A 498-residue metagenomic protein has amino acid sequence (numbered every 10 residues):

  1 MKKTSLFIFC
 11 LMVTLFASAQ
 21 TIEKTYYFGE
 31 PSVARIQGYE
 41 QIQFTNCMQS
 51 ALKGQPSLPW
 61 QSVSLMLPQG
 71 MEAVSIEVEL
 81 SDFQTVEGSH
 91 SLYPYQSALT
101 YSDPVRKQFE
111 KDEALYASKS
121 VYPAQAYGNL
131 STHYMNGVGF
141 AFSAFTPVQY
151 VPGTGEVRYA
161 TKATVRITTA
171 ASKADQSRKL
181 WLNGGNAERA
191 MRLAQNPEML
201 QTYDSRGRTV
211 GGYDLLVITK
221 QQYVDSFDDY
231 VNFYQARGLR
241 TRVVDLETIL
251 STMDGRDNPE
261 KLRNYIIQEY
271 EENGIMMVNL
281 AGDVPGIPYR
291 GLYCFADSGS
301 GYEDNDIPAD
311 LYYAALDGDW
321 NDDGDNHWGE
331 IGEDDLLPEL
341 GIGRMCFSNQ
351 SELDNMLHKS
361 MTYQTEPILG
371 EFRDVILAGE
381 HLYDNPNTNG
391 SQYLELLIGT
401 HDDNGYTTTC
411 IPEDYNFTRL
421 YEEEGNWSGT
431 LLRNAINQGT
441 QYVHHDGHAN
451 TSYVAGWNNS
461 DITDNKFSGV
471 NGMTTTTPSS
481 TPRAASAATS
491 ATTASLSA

Functional and structural regions predicted by a protein language model:
M1-T4: Positively charged n-region of N-terminal signal peptides that target proteins for export
C10-S18: Hydrophobic h-region of N-terminal signal peptides that target proteins for export in Gram-negative bacteria
Q20-A498: Cysteine-dependent hydrolase recognition
